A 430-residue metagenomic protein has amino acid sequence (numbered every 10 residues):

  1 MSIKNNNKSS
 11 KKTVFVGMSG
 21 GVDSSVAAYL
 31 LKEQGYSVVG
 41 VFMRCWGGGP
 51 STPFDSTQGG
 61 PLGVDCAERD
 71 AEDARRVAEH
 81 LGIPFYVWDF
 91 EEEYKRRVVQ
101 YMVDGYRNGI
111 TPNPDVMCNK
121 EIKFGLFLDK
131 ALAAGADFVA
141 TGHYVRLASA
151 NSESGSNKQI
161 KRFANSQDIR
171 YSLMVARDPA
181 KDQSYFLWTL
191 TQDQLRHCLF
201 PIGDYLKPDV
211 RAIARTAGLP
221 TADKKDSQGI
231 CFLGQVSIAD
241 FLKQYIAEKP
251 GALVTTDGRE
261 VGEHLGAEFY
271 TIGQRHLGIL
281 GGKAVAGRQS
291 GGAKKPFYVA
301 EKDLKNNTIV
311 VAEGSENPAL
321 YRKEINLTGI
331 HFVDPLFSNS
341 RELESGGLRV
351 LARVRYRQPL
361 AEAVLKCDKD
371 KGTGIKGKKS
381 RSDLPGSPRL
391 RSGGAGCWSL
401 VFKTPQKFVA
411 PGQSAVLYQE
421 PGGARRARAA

Functional and structural regions predicted by a protein language model:
M1, P388-L390, A430: Accessible peptide chain termini
S2-W188, S380-P385: ATP-dependent adenylation/nucleotidyltransferase module used to activate substrates
T52-D55, F337, S387-L390, G423: Intrinsically disordered, low-complexity segments enriched in proline/serine/threonine
A140-N151, I160-F163, D168-I169, L173-R381 (+1 more regions): AMP-forming adenylation/ATP pyrophosphatase catalytic core
